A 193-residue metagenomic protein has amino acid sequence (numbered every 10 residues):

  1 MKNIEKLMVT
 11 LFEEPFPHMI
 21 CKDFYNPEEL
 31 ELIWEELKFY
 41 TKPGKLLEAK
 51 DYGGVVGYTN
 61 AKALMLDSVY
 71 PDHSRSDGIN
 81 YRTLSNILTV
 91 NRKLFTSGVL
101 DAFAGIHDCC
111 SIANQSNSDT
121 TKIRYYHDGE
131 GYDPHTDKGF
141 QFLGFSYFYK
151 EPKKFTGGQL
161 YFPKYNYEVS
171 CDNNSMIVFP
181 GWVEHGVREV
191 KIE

Functional and structural regions predicted by a protein language model:
K2-H107: Non-heme Fe(II)/2-oxoglutarate
M19, I112-Y125: A short glycine-rich, His/Asp/Glu-containing loop-to-beta-strand
E28-E31, G57, Q115, E130-P134 (+2 more regions): Short catalytic/ligand-binding loop motif for oxyanion handling, primarily in non-cytosolic enzymes, centered on
K42-K45, C110-N114, K150-F155: Proline-centered turn/helix-capping motifs that create local helix->coil transitions or kinks
K122-K138: Conserved short histidine dyad/triad with adjacent acidic residue
F140, Y149-E193: Catalytic core of Fe(II)/2-oxoglutarate
L143-F145: Eukaryotic charged/polar low-complexity linker/IDR segments
